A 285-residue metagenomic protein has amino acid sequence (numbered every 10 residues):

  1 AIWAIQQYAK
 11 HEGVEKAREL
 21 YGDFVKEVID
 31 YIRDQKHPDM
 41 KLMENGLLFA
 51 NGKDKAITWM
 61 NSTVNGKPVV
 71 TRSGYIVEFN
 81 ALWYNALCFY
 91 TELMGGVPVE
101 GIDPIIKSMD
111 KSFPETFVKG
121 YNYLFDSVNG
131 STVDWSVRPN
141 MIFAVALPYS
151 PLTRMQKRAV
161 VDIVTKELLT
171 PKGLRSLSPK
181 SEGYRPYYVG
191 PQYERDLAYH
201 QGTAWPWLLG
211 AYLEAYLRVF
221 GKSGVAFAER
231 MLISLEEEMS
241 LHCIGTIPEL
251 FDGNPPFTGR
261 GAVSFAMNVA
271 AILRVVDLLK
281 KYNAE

Functional and structural regions predicted by a protein language model:
A1-K53, I57, V77-N80, Y84 (+3 more regions): Aromatic-rich carbohydrate-recognition surfaces in CAZymes
K10-E15, T116-G120, P151, V219-G224 (+2 more regions): Secondary-structure transition/capping motifs at alpha-helix termini and the adjoining loop/turn into the next element
G13, P68-Y75, Y193, L197: Short amphipathic alpha-helical segments at helix-loop
R33-N45, F49, R72-Y75, A81-Y188 (+2 more regions): Catalytic cores of carbohydrate-active enzymes
D54-T71: A short, charged helix-loop
P68-V70, L213, F257: Glycine- and acidic
L174-L209: Generic long, charged, amphipathic alpha-helical segments
G245-P248, K280-E285: C-terminal non-catalytic interaction modules
